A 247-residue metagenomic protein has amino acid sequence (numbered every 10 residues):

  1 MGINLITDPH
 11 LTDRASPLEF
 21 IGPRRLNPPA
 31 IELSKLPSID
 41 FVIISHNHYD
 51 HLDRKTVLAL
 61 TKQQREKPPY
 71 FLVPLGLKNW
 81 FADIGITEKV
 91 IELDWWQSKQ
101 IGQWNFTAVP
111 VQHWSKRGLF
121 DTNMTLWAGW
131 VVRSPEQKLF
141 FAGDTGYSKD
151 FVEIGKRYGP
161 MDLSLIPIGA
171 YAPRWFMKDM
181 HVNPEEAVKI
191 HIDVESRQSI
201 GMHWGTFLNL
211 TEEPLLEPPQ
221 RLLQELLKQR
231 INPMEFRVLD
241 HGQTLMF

Functional and structural regions predicted by a protein language model:
M1-I3, Q100-M161, K178, V182-E186: Catalytic core of the metallo-beta-lactamase
I3-N47, K55-L58, K62-Q63, K116-T122 (+1 more regions): Pre-active-site segment of Zn-dependent metallo-hydrolases
P9-L11, N47, V111-H113, G143-T145 (+2 more regions): Active-site metal-binding loops of divalent metal-dependent hydrolases
R14, L52, K116, D150 (+3 more regions): Conserved protein kinase catalytic core
G22, N105-T107, P214-L216: Short low-complexity, flexible loop/linker segments enriched in glycine and/or proline with clustered acidic
N27, L33-L36, F41, H48 (+4 more regions): Cap/insert and terminal regions of metallo-dependent hydrolase folds
D53-Q63, D83, N209-P219: Metal-dependent catalytic neighborhoods of phosphoester/phosphodiester hydrolases
R65, P74-Q137, R221-Q243: Metallo-beta-lactamase
